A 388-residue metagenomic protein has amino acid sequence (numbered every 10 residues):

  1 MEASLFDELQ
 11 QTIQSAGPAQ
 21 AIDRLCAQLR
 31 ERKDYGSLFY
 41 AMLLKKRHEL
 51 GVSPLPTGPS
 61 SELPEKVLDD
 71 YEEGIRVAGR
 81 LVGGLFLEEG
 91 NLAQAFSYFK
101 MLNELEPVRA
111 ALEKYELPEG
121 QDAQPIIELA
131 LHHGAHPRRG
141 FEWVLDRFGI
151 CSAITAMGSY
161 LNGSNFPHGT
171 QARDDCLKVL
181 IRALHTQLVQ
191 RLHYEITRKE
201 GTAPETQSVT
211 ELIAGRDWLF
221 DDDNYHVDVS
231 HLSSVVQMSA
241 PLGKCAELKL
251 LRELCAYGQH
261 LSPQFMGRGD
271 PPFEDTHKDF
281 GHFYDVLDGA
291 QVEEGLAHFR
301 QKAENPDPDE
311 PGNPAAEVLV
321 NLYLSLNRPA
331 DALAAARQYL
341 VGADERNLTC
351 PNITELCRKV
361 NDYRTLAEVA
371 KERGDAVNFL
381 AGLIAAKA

Functional and structural regions predicted by a protein language model:
M1-K100, E106-P107, L112-A388: Long, low-complexity, acidic Ser/Pro- and Gly-enriched intrinsically disordered regions in large eukaryotic
